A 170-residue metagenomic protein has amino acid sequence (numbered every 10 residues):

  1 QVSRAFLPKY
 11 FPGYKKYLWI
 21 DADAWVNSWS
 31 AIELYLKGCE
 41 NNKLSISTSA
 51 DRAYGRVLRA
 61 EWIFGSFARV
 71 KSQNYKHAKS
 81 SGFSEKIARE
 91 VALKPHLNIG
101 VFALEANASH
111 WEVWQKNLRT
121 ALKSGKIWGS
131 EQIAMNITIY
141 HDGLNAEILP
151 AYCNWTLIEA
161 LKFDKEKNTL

Functional and structural regions predicted by a protein language model:
Q1-L170: Glycosyltransferase catalytic domains, chiefly GT-A lineage
